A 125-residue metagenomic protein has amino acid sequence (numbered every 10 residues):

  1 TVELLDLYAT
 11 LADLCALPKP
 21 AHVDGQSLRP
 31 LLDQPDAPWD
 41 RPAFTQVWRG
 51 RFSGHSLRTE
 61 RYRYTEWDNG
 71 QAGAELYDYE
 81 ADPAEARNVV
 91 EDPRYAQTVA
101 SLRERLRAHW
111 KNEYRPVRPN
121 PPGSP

Functional and structural regions predicted by a protein language model:
E3-Y8, D13-Y79, A84, Q97 (+2 more regions): C-terminal cap/loop subdomain of S1 sulfatases and analogous C-terminal strand-loop tails that border
R87-N88: Cytochrome P450 core scaffold surrounding the K-helix E-X-X-R motif and the conserved "meander" helix-loop region
E91: Phosphate-coordinating loops and pocket residues in cytosolic domains that bind phosphorylated ligands
